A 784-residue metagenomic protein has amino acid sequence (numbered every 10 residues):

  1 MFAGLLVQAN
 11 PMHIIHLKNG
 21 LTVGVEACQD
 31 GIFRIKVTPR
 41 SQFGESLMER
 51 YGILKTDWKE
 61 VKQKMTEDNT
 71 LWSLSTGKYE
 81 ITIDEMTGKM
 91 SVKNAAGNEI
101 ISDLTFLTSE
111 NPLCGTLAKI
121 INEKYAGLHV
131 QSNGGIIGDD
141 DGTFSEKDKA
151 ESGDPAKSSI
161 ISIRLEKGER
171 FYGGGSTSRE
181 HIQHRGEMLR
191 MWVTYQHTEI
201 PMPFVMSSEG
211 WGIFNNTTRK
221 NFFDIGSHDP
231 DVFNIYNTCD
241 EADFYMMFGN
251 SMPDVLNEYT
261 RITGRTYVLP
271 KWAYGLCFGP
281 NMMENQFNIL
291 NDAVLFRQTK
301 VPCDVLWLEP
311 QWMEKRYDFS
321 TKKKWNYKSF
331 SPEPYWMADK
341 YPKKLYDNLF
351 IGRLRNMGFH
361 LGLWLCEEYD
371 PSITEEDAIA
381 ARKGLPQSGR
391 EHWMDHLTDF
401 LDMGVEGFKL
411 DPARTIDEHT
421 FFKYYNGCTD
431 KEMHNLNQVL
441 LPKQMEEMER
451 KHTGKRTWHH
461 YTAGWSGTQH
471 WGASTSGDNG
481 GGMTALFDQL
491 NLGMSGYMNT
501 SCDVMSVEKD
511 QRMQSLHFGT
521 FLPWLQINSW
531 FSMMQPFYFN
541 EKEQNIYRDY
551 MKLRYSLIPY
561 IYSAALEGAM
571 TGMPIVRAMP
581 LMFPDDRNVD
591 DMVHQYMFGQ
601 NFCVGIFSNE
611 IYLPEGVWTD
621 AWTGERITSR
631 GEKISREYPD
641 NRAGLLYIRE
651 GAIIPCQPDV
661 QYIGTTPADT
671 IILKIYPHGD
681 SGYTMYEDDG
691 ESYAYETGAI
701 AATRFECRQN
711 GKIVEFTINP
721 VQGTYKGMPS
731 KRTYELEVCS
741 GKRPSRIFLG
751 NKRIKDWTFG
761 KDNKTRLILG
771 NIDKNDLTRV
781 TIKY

Functional and structural regions predicted by a protein language model:
M1-M12: Bacterial Sec-dependent N-terminal signal peptides
V23-V25, I35-V37, S73-L74, K78 (+2 more regions): Short, well-ordered beta-strand segments enriched in hydrophobic/aromatic residues
V25, K78, F204, F296 (+6 more regions): Conserved, mostly hydrophobic/aromatic
E26-L74, S109-C114: A low-complexity, Ser/Thr/Gly/Pro-enriched, surface-exposed linker/loop concept that marks segments flanking
L47-G52, P302-M551, P580-P584, M592 (+2 more regions): Aromatic- and carboxylate-enriched substrate-binding clefts and catalytic-loop regions of carbohydrate-active enzymes
L47-Q63, D620-N641, R746-G770: Solvent-exposed beta-strand/loop surfaces of large extracellular or lumenal domains
M65-P270, P280-N281, Q286, A293-Q298 (+2 more regions): Catalytic and substrate-binding clefts that recognize carbohydrates or anionic sugar/phosphate headgroups
E447-T457, S466-T475, M494-M498, C502 (+2 more regions): Catalytic core of carbohydrate-active enzymes
